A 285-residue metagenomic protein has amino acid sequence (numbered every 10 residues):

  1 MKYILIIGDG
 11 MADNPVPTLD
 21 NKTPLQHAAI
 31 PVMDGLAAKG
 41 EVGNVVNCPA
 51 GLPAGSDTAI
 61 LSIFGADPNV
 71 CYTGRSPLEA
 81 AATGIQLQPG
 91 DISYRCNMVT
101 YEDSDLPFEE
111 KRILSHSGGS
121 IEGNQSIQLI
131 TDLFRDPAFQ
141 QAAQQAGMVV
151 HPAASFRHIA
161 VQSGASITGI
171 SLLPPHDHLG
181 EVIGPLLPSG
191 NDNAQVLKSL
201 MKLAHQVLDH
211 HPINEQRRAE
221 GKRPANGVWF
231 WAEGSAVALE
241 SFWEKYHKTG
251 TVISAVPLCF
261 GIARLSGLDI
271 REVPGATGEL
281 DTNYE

Functional and structural regions predicted by a protein language model:
K2-N14, L36, R217, A225-W229: Beta-strand elements within well-structured catalytic alpha/beta cores of enzymes that handle phosphate/sulfate esters
L5-G10, I92-R112, A160-L186: Short, compositionally biased low-complexity segments
I6, A28-P31, Q128, Q195 (+4 more regions): Generic recognition of stable, solvent-exposed alpha-helical segments in well-folded globular domains
A12-R135: Active-site nucleophile/metal-coordination loop of metallo-enzymes that catalyze phosphate/sulfate and related
K39, L203, V207-H211, G261 (+1 more regions): Generic, well-ordered alpha-helical scaffold segments in large soluble proteins
V45-A50, M148-S155, V273-A276: Acidic carboxylate-rich catalytic motifs and surrounding loops in phosphoryl-/glycosyl-chemistry enzymes
S117-G227, E233-S235: Glycine-rich, mobile lid/loop segments that gate access to catalytic sites or pores
H176, S189-G190, V196, I213 (+1 more regions): Terminal, contiguous helix-loop blocks that mediate binding/assembly
